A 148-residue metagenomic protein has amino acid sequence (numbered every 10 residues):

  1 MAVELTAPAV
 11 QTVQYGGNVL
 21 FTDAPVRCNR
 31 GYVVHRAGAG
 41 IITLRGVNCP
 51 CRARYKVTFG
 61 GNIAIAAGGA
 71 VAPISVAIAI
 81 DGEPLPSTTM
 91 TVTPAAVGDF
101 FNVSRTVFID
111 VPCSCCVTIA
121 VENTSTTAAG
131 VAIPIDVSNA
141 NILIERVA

Functional and structural regions predicted by a protein language model:
M1-A148: Extracellular jelly-roll beta-sandwich "head" domains, especially the C-terminal globular C1q domain
